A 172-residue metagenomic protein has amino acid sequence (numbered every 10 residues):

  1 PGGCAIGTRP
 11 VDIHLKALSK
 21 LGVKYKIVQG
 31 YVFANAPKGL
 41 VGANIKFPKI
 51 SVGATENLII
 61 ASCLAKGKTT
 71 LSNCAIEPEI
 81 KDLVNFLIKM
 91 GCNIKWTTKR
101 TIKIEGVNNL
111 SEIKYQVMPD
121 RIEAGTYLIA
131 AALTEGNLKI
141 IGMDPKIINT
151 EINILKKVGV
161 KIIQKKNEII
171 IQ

Functional and structural regions predicted by a protein language model:
P1-Q172: Structural preference for solvent-exposed beta-strand-turn elements and adjacent flexible terminal/loop segments within
